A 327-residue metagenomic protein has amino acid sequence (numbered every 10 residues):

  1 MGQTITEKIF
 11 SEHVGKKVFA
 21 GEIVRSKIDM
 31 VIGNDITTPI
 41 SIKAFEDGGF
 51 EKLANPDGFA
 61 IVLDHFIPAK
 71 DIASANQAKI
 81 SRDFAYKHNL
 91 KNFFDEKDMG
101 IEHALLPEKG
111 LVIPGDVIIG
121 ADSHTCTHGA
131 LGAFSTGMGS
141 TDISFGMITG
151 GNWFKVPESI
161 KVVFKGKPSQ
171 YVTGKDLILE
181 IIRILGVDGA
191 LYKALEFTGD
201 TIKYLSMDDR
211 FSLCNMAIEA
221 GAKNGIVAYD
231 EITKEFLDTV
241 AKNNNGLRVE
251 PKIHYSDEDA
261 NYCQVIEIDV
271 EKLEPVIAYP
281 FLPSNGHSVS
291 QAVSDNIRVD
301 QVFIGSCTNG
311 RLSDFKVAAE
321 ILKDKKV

Functional and structural regions predicted by a protein language model:
M1-V327: Fe-S-dependent hydro-lyases/dehydratases of central metabolism
